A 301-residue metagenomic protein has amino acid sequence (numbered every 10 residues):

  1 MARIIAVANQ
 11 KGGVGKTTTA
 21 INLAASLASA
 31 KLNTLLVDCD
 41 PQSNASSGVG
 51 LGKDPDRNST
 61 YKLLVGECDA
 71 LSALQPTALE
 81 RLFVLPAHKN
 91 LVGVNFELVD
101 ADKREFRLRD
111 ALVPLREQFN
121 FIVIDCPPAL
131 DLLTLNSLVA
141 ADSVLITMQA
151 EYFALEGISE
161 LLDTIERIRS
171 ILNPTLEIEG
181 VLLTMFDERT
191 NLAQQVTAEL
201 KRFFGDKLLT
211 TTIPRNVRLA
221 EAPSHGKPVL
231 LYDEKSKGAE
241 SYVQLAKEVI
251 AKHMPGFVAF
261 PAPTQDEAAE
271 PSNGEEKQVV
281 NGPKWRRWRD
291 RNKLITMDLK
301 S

Functional and structural regions predicted by a protein language model:
M1-S301: P-loop NTP-binding core
